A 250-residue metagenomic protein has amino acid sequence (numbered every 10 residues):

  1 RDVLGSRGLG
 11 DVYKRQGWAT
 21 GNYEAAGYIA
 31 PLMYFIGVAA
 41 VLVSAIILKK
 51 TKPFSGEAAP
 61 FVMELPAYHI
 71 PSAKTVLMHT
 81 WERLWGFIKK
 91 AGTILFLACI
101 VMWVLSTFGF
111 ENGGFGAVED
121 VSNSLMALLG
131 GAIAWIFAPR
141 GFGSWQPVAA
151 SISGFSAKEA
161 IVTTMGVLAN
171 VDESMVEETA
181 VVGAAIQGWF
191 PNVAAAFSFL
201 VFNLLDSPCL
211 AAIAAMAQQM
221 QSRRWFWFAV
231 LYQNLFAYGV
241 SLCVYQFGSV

Functional and structural regions predicted by a protein language model:
D2-Y13: Single conserved hydrophobic/aromatic residue that forms the stacking wall/gate of nucleotide- or nucleobase-binding
N22, K50-E57, Y68-G113, A134: Long hydrophobic segments that form regular secondary structure
N22-M33, G114, N192-A194: Membrane-water interface of transmembrane alpha-helices in multipass transporters/channels
I29-S44: Alpha-helical transmembrane segments
L48-L65, A214-F226: Juxtamembrane helix-loop transition segments at the membrane interface in multi-pass membrane proteins
F54-H79, M126, A169-V181: Juxtamembrane inter-helical linkers in multi-pass membrane proteins
C99-N234: Extended, low-charge hydrophobic alpha-helical regions
V244-V250: Juxtamembrane boundary at the C-terminal end of a transmembrane helix
